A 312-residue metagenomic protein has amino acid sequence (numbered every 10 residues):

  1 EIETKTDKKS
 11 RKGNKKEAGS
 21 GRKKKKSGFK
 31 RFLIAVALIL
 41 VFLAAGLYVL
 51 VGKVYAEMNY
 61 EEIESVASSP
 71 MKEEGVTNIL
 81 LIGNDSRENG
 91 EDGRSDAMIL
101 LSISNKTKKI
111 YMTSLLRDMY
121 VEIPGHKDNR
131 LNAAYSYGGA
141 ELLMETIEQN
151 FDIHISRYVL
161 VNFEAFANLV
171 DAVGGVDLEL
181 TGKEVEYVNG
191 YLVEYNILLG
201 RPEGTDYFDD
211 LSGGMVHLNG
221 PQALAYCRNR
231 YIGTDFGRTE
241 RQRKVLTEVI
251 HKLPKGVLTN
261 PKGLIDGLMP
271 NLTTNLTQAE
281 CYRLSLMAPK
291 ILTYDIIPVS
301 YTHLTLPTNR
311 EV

Functional and structural regions predicted by a protein language model:
E1-S20: N-terminal targeting leaders characterized by basic, low-complexity, disordered sequences that direct proteins
K23, S27-K108: Entry/capping segment at the start of metal-dependent catalytic domains with acidic active-site entry clusters
E74-T77, G93-M98, T107-I110, L115 (+8 more regions): Extracytoplasmic
E88-N89, N129-Y137, D152-R157, R228-G237 (+3 more regions): Second-shell loop/turn segments in exported
E91, D171-N260: Flexible, polar/acidic helix-loop-strand segments at domain edges
A97, D128, A140-E148, F163-A167 (+6 more regions): Extracytoplasmic/secreted envelope proteins and their assembly/folding machinery, especially bacterial periplasmic
Y137-R201, K255, N275-C281: Amphipathic, coiled-coil-like alpha-helical scaffolding segments used for oligomerization/assembly
T302-T308: Conserved small/polar residues in nucleotide/adenosyl-binding loops
